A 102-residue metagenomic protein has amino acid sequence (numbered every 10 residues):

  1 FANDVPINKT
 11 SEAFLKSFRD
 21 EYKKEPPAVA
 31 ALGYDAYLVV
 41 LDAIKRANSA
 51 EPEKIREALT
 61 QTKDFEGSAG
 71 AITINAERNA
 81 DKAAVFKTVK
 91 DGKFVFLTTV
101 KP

Functional and structural regions predicted by a protein language model:
F1-P102: Extracytosolic ligand-binding ectodomains
